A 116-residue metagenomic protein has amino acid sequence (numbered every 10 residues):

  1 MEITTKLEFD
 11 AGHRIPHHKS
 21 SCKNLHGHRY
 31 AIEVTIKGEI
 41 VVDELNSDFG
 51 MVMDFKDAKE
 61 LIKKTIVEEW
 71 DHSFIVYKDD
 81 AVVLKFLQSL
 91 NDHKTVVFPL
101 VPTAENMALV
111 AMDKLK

Functional and structural regions predicted by a protein language model:
M1-K116: Charge-rich, low-complexity N-terminal segments
